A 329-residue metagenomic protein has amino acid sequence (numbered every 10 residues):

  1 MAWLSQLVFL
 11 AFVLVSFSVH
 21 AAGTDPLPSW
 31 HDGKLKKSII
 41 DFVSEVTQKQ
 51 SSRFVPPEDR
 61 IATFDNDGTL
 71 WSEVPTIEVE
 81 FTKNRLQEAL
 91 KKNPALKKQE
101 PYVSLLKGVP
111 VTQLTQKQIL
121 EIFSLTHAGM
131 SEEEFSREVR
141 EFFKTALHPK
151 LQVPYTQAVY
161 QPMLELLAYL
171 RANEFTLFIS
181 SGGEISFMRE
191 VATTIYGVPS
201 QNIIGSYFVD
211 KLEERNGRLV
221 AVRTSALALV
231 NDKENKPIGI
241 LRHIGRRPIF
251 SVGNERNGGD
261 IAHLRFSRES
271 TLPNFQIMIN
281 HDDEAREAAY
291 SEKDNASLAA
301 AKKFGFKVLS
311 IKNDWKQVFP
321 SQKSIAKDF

Functional and structural regions predicted by a protein language model:
M1-V8: Bacterial N-terminal signal peptides that target proteins for export
A2, K49-R53, A296: Short linear, low-complexity motifs centered on an aromatic residue
S16-S18: N-terminal signal peptide c-region/cleavage motif recognized by signal peptidases
A22-W30, K34-I40, S44, D59 (+2 more regions): C-terminal cap/substrate-recognition subdomain and adjoining C-terminal extension of metal-dependent phosphatase-like
F42-T47, S51-R60, S72-V74: N-terminal carbohydrate-binding/catalytic regions of secreted carbohydrate-active enzymes
R60-P75, L264: Asp-based phosphoryl-transfer active-site loop
P75-Q157, Q161: A metal-dependent, Asp-based hydrolase signature
